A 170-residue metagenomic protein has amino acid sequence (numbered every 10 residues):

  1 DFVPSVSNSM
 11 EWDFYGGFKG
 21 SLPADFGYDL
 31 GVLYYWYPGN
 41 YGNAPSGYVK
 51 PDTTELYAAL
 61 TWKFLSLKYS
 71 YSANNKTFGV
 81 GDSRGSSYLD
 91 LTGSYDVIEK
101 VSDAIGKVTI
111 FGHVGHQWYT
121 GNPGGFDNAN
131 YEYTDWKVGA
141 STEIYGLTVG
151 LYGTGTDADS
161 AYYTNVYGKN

Functional and structural regions predicted by a protein language model:
D1, F14, Y28-L30, L56-A58 (+5 more regions): Transmembrane beta-strands of outer-membrane beta-barrel proteins
D1-F2, G20, Y34-P38, W62-S66 (+5 more regions): Transmembrane beta-strands of outer-membrane beta-barrel pores
D1-K50: Surface-exposed loop and membrane-interface regions of Gram-negative outer-membrane beta-barrel proteins
P4-V6, G27, G39-N43, K76-V80 (+3 more regions): Outer-membrane beta-barrel proteins
N8-F14, F26, K50-L56, T61-K63 (+4 more regions): Residues that define the transmembrane beta-barrel architecture of outer-membrane proteins
S21-G27, K50, D96-I110, Y145-G146: Short loop/turn motifs that connect adjacent beta-strands in outer-membrane beta-barrel proteins
L33-D90: Hydrophobic, well-structured mid-protein blocks that either form specific transmembrane helices
Y131, A140-N170: Predominantly the C-terminal beta-signal and adjacent terminal strand-loop region of outer-membrane beta-barrel
